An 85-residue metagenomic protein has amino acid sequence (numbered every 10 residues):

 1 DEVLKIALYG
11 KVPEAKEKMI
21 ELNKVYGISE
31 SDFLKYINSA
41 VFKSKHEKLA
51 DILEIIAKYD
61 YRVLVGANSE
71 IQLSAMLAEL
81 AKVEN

Functional and structural regions predicted by a protein language model:
V3-N85: Helix-rich C-terminal "collar"/helical-bundle subdomain used as an assembly and partner-interaction module in RFC-like
